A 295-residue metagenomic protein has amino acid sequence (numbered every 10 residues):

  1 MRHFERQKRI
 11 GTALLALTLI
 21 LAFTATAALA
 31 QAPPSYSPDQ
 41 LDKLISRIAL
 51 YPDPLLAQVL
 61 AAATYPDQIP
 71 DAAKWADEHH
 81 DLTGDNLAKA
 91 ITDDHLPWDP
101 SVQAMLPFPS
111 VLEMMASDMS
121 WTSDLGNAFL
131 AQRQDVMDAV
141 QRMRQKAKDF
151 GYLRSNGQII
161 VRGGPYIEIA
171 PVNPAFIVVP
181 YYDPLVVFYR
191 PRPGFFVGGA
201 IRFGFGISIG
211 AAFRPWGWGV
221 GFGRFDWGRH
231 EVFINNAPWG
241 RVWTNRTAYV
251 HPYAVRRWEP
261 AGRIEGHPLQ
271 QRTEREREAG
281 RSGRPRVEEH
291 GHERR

Functional and structural regions predicted by a protein language model:
H3-L15: Bacterial N-terminal signal peptides that target proteins for export
A13-T24: Bacterial N-terminal signal peptides
A27-A32: Boundary at the C-terminal end of the N-terminal hydrophobic targeting segment
P33-R47: Extended, structured, electrostatic nucleic-acid-contact surfaces
L56-A62, V179: Short hydrophobic alpha-helical segments that form membrane-spanning helices or hydrophobic packing faces of helical
P66-Y166: Mature extracellular/secreted ectodomains of secretory-pathway proteins
D135-A139, Q145, D149-R295: Low-complexity, repeat-rich tail regions
